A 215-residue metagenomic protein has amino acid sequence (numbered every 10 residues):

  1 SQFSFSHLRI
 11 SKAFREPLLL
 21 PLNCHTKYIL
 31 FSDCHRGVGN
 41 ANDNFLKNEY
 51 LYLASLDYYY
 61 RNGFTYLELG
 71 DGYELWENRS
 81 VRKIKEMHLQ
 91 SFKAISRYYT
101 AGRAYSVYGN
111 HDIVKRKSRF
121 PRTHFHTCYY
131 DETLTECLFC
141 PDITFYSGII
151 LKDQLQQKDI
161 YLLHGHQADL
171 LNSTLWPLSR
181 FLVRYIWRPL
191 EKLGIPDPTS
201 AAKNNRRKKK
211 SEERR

Functional and structural regions predicted by a protein language model:
S1-K27: Acidic, histidine-bearing metal-coordination/catalytic regions of metal-dependent phosphoesterases
S1-Q2, I10, Y59, I84 (+4 more regions): Generic hydrophobic, helix-prone segments enriched in Leu/Val/Ile
S4, G37, I113, H166-A168: Compositionally biased, intrinsically disordered low-complexity segments enriched in polar/proline residues
H25-K27, F31, R36-D153: Core catalytic region of metal-dependent phosphoesterases/phosphodiesterases, especially metallo-beta-lactamase-like
T26, K158-I160: Alpha/beta-hydrolase fold active-site loops
N110, L155, H164-Q167: Short, flexible active-site-adjacent loop segments at beta-strand->alpha-helix junctions, enriched in small/polar
I160-R215: Active-site-proximal loop/helix segment associated with metal-binding centers of metalloenzymes
